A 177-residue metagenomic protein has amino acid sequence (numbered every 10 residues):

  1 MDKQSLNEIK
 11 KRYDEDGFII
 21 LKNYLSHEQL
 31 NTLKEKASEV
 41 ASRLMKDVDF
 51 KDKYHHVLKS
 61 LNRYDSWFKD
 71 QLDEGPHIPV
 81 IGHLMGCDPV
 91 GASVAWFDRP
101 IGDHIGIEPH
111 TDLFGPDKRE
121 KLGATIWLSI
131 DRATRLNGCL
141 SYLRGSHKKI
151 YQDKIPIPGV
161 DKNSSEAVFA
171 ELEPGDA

Functional and structural regions predicted by a protein language model:
M1-D16, K22-K118: Non-heme Fe(II)-dependent double-stranded beta-helix
G17-F18, G175: Catalytic palm active-site di-aspartate
L25, K118-E120, C139, Q152: Short, function-defining helix-loop hinge/capping sites that tune catalysis or transport
I78, C87, I101-D103, R132-R135 (+2 more regions): Short, charged/polar surface micro-motifs in flexible loops or helix N-caps
E108-L113, L128, I155-P158, K162-S164: Active-site glycine-rich loop that binds ribose-phosphate moieties when present
D117-R135, E171-P174: Short, conserved beta-strand element in jelly-roll/cupin
A133-A177: Double-stranded beta-helix
